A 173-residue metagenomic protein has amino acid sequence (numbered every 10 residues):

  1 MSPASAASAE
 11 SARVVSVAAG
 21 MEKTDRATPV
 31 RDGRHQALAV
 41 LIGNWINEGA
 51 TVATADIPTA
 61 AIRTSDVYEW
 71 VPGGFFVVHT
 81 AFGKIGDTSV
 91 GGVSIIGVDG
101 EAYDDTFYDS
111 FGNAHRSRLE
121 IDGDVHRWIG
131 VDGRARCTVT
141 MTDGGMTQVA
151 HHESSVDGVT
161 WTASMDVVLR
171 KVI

Functional and structural regions predicted by a protein language model:
M1-R63, V67-E69, V168, V172-I173: Amphipathic/hydrophobic helical signal segments and adjacent flexible N-terminal regions that mediate secretion
T28-H35, N47-G49, A53-R136: Central antiparallel beta-sheet cores of small beta-barrel/beta-sandwich binding domains
I57-T59, V159-A163: Beta-sandwich strand segments
P72-G73, D143, I173: Residue-level recognition of beta-strand termini and adjacent short loop/turns
T140-M146: Beta-rich strand-turn-strand
T147-H151: Beta-strand/loop substructures that line and gate deep hydrophobic ligand-binding cavities in soluble
E153-S155: Conserved Ser/Thr-centered positions that define the repeating blades of beta-propeller domains
